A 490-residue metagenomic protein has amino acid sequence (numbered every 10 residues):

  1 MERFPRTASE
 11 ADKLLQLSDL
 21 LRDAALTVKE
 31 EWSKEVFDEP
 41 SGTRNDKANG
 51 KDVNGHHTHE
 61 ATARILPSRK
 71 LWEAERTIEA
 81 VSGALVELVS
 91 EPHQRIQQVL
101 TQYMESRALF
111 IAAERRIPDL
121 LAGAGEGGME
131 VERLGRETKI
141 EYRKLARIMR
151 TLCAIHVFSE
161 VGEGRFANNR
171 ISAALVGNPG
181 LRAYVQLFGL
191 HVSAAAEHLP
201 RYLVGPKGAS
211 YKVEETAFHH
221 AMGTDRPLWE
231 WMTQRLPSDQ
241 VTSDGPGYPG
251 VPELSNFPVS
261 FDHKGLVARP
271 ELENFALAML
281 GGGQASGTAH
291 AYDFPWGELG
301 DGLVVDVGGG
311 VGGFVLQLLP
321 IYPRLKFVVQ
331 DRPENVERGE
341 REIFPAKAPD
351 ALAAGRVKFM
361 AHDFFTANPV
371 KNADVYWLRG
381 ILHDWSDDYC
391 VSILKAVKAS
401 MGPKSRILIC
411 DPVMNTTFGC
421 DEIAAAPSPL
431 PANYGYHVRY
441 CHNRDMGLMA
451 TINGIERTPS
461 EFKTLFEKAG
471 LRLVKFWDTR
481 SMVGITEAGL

Functional and structural regions predicted by a protein language model:
E2-A146, E160-G162, G297-L490: Alpha-helical subdomain
N49-L303: Conserved Class I S-adenosyl-L-methionine-dependent methyltransferase catalytic core
